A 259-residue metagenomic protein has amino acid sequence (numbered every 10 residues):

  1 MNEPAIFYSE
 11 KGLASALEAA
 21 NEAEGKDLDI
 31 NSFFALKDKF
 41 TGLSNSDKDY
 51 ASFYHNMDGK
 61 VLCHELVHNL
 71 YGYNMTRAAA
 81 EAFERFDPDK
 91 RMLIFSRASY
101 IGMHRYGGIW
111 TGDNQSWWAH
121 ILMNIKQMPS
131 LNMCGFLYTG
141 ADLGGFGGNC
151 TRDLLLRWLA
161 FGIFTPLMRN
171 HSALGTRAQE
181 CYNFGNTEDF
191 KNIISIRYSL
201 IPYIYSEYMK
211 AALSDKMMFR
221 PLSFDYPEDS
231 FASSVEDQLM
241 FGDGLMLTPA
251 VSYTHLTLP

Functional and structural regions predicted by a protein language model:
M1-L256: Catalytic-domain carbohydrate-binding cleft regions of carbohydrate-active enzymes
